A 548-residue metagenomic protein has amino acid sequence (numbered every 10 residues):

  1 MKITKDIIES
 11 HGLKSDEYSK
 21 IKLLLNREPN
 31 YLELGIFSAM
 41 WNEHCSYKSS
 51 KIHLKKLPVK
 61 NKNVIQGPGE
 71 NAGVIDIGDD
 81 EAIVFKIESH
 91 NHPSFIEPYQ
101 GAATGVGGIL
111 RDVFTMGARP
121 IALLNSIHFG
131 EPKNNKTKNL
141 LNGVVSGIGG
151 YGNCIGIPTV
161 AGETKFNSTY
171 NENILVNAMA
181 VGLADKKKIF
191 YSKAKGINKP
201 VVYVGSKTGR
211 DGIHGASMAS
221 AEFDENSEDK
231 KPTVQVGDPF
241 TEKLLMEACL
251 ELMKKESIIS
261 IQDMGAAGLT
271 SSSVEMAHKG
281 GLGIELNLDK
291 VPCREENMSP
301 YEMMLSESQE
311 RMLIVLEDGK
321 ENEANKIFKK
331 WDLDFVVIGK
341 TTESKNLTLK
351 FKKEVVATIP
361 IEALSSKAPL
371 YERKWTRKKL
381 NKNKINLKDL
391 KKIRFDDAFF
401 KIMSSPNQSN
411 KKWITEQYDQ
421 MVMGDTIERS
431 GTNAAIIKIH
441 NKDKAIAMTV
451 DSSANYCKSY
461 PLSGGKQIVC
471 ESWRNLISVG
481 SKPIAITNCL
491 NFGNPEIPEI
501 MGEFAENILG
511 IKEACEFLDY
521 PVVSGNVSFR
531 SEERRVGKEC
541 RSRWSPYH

Functional and structural regions predicted by a protein language model:
M1-R535, R541-R543: Glycine/proline-enriched, intrinsically flexible loops and inter-domain linkers
